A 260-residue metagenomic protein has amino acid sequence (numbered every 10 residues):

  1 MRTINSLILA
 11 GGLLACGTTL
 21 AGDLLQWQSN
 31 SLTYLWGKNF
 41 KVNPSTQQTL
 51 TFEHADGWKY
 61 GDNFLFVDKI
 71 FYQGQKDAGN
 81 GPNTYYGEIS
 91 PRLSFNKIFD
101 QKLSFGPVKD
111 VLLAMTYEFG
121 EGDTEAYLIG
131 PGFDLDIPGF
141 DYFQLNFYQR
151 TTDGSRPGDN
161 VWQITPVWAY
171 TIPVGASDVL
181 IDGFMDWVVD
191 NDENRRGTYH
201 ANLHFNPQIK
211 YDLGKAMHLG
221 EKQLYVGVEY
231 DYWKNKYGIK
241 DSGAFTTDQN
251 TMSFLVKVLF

Functional and structural regions predicted by a protein language model:
M1-Q26: Cleavable N-terminal export/targeting peptides
A21-Q28, Y60-F64, F95-L112, D136-Q144 (+2 more regions): Short loop/turn motifs that connect adjacent beta-strands in outer-membrane beta-barrel proteins
G22-I70: Short glycine/proline- and aromatic-enriched beta-strand/turn motifs that initiate or cap beta-hairpins
Y34-F40, K69-Q73, M115-E121, F147-D153 (+3 more regions): Transmembrane beta-strands of outer-membrane beta-barrel pores
V42-T46, G79-Y85, E121-E125, S155-V161 (+2 more regions): Replace "Gram-negative outer membrane beta-barrel proteins" with "bacterial and organellar outer membrane beta-barrel
F52, I89, I129-P131, P166-W168 (+2 more regions): Membrane-embedded beta-strands of outer-membrane beta-barrel proteins, especially the hydrophobic/small aromatic
T152-Q223, Y232-N235, V258-F260: Outer-membrane beta-barrel transmembrane domain signature
D248-F260: Outer-membrane beta-barrel "beta-signal"
